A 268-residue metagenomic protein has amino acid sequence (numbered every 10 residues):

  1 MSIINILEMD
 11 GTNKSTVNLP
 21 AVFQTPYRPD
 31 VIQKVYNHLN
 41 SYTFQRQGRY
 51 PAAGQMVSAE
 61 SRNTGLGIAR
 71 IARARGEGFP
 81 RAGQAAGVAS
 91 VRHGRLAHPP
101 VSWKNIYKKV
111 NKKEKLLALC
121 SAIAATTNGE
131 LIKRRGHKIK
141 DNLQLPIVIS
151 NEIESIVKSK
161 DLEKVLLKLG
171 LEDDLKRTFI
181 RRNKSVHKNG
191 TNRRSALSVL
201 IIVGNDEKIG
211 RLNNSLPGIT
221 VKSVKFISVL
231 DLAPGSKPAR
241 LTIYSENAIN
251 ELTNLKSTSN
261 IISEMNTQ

Functional and structural regions predicted by a protein language model:
M1-E8, T12-N13, T258-Q268: Intrinsically disordered, compositionally biased charged tails
G11, G65-G67, G218: Glycine-centered flexibility sites
S15-N151, I156-A196: Basic, glycine/proline-rich low-complexity segments that contact nucleic acids
T126, I132-R135, D141, I149-Q268: RNase H-like, two-metal
